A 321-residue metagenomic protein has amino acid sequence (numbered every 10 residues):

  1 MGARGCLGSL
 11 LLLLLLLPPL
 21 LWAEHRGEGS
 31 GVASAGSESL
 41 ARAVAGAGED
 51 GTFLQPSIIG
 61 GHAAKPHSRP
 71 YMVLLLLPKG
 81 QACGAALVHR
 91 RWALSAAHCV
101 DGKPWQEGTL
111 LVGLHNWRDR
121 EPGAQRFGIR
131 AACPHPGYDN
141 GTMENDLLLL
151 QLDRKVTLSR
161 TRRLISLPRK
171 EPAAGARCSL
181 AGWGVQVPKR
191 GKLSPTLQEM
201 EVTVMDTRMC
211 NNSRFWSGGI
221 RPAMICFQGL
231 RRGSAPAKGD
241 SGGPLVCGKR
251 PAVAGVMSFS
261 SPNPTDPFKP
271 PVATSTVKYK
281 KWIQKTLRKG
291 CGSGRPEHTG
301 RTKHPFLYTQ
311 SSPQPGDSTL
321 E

Functional and structural regions predicted by a protein language model:
G2-L94, T109, L114-W117, S293-E321: Protease-domain processing segments flanking chymotrypsin-fold serine proteases, especially trypsin-like
P19-L20, A93-A96, D101-N140, M200: Conserved H-D interstitial segment of serine endopeptidase catalytic domains
A64-S68, L87, G102-K103, G141-M143 (+4 more regions): Extracellular/periplasmic catalytic domains that process cell-envelope and extracellular macromolecules
S68-P70, K103-E107, A124-F127, N145-L147 (+4 more regions): Extracytoplasmic
M72, L76, A176-E321: Extracellular trypsin-like serine protease catalytic domains
M72, W92-L94, A124, L147-Q151 (+4 more regions): Conserved hydrophobic/aromatic beta-strand scaffold that supports enzyme active sites
G80, W92-A93, C99-V100, H115-W117 (+9 more regions): Conserved beta-strand elements of beta-rich interaction domains across eukaryotes, especially beta-propellers
G137-D139, K155-S194: Active-site substrate-binding loop(s) of clan PA
